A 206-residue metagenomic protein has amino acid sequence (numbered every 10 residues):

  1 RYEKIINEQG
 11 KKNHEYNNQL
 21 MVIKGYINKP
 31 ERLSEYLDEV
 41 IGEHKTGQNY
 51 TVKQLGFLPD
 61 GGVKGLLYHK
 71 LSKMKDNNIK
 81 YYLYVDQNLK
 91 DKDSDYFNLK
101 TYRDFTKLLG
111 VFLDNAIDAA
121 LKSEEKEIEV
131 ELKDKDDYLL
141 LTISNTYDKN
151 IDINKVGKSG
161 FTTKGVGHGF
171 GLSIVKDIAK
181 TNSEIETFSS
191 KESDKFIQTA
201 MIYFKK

Functional and structural regions predicted by a protein language model:
R1-N28: Conserved HAMP-HisKA connector
N7, L55-L58, L83-L108: Conserved short strand/loop->alpha-helix "switch" segment adjacent to the catalytic nucleotide/phosphoryl-transfer site
E15, K24-I27, K100-E125: Conserved ATP-binding N-box helix of the HATPase_c
D38, G56-I79: Short beta-to-alpha transition helix within the HATPase_c
S123-D137: Short beta-strand/loop element within the Bergerat-fold HATPase_c
D137-G169: Glycine-rich/acidic phosphate-handling loop/turn and adjacent ATP-lid/helix of nucleotide-binding kinase/ATPase domains
G169, K191-A200: Glycine-rich nucleotide-binding loop
I174-E186: Conserved glycine-/histidine-rich ATP-lid loop and adjacent helix of the Bergerat-fold HATPase_c
